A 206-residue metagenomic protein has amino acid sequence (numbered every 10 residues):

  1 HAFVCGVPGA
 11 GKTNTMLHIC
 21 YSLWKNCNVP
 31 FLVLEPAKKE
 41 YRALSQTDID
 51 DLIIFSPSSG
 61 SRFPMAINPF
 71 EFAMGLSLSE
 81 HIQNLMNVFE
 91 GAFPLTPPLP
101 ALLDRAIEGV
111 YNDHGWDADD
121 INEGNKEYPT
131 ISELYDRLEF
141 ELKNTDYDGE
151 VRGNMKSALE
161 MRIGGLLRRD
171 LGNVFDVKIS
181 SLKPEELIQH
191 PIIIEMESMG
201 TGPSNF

Functional and structural regions predicted by a protein language model:
H1: Walker A (P-loop) ATP-phosphate-binding motif of ABC ATPase nucleotide-binding domains
V4: Hydrophobic anchor at the beta1->P-loop junction of P-loop NTPases
V7-P8: The conserved Walker
K12: Conserved lysine of the Walker
T15: Hydrophobic positions on the alpha1 helix immediately C-terminal to the Walker A/P-loop
H18-F206: P-loop NTPase motor domains
